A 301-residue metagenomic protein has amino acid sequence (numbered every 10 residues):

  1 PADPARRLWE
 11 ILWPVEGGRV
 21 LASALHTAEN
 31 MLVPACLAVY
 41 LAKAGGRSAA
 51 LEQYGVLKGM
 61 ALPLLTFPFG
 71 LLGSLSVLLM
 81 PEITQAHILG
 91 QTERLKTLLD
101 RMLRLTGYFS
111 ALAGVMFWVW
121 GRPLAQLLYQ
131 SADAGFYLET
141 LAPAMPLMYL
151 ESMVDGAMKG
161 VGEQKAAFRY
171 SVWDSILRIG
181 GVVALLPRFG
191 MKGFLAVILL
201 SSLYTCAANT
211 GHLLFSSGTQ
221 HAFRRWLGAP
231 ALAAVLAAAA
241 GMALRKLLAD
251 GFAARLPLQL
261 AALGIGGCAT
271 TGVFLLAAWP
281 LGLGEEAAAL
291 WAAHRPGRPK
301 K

Functional and structural regions predicted by a protein language model:
P1-A22, G90-E93, F215-A231, A292: Interhelical loop/hinge segments that connect adjacent transmembrane helices in multipass membrane
P1-P4, L8, L98-W118, L124 (+3 more regions): Short alpha-helical transmembrane segments in multi-pass integral membrane proteins
P14, A49-L72, R104-L105: Alpha-helical transmembrane segments of polytopic membrane transporters and translocases
T66-G90, K96: Helix-loop junctions and terminal segments of transmembrane helices in multi-pass membrane transport/translocation
W118-M148, S152, A253-P257: Interfacial segments at transmembrane-helix termini and the short loops linking adjacent helices
F136-G162, A166-L186, M191-L213, T270: Short runs within selected transmembrane alpha-helices of multi-pass transporters and secretion channels
V182-V183, V235-G251: Hydrophobic alpha-helical transmembrane segments in multi-pass integral membrane proteins
L244-K301: Membrane-proximal transmembrane or re-entrant/amphipathic helices at the cytosolic face
